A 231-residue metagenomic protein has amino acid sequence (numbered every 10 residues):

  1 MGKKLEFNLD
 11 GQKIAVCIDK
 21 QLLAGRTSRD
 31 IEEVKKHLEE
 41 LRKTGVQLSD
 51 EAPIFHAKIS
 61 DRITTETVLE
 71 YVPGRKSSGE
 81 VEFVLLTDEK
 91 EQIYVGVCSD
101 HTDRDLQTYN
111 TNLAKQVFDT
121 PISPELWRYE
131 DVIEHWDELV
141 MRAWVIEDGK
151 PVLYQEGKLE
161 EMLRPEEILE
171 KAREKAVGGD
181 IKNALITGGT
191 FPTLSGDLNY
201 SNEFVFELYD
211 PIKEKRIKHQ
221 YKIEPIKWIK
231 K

Functional and structural regions predicted by a protein language model:
M1-I181, P192-K231: Catalytic-core "active-site belt" of small-molecule-metabolizing enzymes, emphasizing His/Asp/Glu-rich regions
I186: Glycine-rich ThDP/TPP pyrophosphate-binding loop and its adjacent helix/strand module within ThDP-dependent enzymes
